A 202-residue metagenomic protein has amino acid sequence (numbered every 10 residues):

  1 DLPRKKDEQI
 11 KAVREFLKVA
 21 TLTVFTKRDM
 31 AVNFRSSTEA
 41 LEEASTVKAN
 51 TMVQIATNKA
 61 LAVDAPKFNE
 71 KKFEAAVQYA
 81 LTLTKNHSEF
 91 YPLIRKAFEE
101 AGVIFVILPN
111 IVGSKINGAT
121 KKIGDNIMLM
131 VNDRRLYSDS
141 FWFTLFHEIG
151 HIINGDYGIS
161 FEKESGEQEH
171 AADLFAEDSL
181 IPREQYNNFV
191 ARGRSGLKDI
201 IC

Functional and structural regions predicted by a protein language model:
D1-C202: Short juxta-domain linker segments that transition from a proline/glycine-rich, charged coil into a short amphipathic
